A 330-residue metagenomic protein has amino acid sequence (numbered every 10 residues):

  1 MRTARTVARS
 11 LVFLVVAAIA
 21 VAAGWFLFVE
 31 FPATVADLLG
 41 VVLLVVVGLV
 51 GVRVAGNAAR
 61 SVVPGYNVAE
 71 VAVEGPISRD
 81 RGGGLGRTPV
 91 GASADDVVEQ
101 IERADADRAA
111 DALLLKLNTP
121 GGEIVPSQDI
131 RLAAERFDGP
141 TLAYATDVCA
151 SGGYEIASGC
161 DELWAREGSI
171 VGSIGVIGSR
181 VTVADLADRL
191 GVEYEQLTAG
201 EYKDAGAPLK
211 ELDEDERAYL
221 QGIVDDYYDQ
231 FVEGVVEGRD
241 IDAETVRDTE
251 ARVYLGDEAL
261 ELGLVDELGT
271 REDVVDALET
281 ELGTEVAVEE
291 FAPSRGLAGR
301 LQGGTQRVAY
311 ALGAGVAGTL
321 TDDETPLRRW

Functional and structural regions predicted by a protein language model:
M1-R136, P140-L142, V148-C149, E162-W164 (+1 more regions): N-terminal organellar transit peptides
T146, G168-S169: Short, ordered loop/turn segments at secondary-structure junctions
G152-G153: Short, glycine/polar-rich helix-capping loops at beta-to-alpha or helix-loop-helix junctions that flank or form
I156-E162: Alpha-helix C-terminal capping segments
S169-V176: Active-site loop architecture of trypsin-fold serine endopeptidases
